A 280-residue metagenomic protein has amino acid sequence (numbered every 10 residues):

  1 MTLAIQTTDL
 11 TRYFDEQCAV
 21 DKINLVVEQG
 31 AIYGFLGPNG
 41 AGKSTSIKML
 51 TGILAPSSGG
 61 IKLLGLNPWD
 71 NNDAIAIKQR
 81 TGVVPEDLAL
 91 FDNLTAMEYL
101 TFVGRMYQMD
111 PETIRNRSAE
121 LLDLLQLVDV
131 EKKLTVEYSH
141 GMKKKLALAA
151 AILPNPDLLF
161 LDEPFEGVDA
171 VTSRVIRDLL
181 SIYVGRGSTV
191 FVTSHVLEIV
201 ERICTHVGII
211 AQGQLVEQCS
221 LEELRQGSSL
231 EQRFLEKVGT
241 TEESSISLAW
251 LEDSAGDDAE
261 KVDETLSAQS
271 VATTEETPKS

Functional and structural regions predicted by a protein language model:
G59-D70, A76-I77: Conserved ABC transporter NBD signature motif
T101, R105, E112-V130: Conserved ABC ATPase "signature" region
L134-Y138: Conserved ABC ATPase signature
L159-D162: Catalytic Walker B motif of ABC-type/P-loop ATPase nucleotide-binding domains
R174-R186: Helical segment within the ABC ATPase nucleotide-binding domain
Q218-C219: ABC ATPase "signature
